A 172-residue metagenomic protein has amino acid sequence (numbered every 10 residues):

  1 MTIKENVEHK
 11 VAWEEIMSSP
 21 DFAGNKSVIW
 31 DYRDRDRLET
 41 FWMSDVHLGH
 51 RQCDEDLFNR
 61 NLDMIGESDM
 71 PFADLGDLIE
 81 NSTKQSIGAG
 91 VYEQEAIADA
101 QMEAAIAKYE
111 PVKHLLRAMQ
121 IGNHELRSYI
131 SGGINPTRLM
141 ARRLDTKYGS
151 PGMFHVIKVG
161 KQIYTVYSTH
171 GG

Functional and structural regions predicted by a protein language model:
M1-V28: Short glycine- and acidic-rich boundary segments immediately preceding or forming the N-terminal edge of structured
F22-G149: Core catalytic region of metal-dependent phosphoesterases/phosphodiesterases, especially metallo-beta-lactamase-like
W30-T40, F154-Y167: Beta-strand-turn-beta hairpins that frame and shape the catalytic cleft of phosphate-ester-processing enzymes
A89-A98, N135, I157-G172: Active-site-proximal segments of metal-dependent phosphoesterases and phosphodiesterases across multiple
M119, M140, H155, V166-T169: Generic structural hydrophobic/aromatic packing signal, biased to beta-strands
